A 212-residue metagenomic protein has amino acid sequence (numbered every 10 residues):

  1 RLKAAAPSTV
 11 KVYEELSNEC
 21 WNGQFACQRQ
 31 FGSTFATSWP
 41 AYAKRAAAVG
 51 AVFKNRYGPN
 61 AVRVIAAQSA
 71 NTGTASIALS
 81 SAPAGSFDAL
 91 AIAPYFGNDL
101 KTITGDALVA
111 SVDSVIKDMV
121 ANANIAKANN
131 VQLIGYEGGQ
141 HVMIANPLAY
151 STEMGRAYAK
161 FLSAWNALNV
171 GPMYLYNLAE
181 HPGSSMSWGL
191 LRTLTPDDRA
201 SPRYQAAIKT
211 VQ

Functional and structural regions predicted by a protein language model:
R1, N18, G135, A145-M154 (+1 more regions): Chitinase-like catalytic core of GlcNAc-active glycosidases
R1, V10-G23, F31-S33: Mobile, glycine-rich extracellular loop/lid and propeptide segments that shape or gate substrate/ligand access
L2-V10, A78-G85, S163-L168, R192-D197: Short, surface-exposed basic-aromatic patches at helix termini and helix-loop junctions that form
V12, F35-I134, G138-H141: Noncatalytic carbohydrate-binding groove/subsite architecture in carbohydrate-active enzymes
N18-F25, A67-G73: Short, conserved secondary-structure transition motifs
E19, E137, M173: Conserved, mostly hydrophobic/aromatic
Q24-A36, I144-A149, S187-T193: Surface-exposed, active-site-proximal loop segments in enzymatic domains
A149-R156, K160, A164-W165, Y176-Q212: Aromatic-rich peripheral "rim/lid" segments of glycoside hydrolase catalytic domains that contact and position glycan
